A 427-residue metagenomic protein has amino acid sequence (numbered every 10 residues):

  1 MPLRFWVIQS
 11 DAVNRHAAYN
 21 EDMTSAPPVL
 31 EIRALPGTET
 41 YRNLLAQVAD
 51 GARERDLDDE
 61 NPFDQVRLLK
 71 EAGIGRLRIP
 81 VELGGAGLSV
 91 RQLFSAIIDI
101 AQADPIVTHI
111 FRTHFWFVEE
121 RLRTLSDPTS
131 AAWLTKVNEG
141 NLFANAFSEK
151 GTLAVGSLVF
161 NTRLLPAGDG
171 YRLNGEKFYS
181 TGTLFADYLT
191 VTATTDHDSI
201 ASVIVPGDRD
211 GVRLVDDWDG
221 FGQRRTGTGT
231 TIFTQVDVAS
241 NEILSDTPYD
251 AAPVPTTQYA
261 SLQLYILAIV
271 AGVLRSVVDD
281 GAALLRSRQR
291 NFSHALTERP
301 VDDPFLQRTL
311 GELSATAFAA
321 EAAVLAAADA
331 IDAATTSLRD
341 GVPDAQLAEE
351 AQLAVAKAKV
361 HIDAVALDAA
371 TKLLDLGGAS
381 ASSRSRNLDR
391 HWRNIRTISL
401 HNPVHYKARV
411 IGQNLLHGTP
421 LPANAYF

Functional and structural regions predicted by a protein language model:
R4-R112: Amphipathic, small/basic residue-rich leader segments at the start of a protein or domain
R53-D56, A319-K357, H361, L374-G377: C-terminal helix-coil-helix/basic helical segment that borders enzyme active sites and/or dimer interfaces and provides
F63-K70, R76-E176, T181: Glycine-rich flavin
Y179-L214: A short core secondary-structure module
F221-F318: Glycine-rich beta->alpha junctions and the first turn(s) of the following alpha-helix
G272-R275, G311-F318, A356, V360-L367 (+1 more regions): Generic structural signal for well-ordered, non-transmembrane alpha-helical segments in soluble/cytosolic regions
D329-V342, L367-W392, Y406: A glycine-biased, small/acidic residue-tolerant capping/turn segment at secondary-structure junctions
A379-F427: Glycine-rich phosphate/cofactor-binding loops in nucleotide/flavin-utilizing enzymes
